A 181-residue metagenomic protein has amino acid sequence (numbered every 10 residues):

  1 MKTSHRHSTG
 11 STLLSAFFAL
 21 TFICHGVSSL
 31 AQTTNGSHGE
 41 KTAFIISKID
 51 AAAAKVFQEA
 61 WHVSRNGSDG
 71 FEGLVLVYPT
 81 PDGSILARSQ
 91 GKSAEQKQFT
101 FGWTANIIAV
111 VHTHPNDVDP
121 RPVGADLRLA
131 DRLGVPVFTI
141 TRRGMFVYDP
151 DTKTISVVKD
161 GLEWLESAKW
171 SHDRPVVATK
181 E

Functional and structural regions predicted by a protein language model:
K2-A16: Bacterial N-terminal signal peptides that target proteins for export
L14-H25: Bacterial N-terminal signal peptides
V27-L30: Sec/Tat signal peptide C-region and signal peptidase I cleavage site
Q32-G36, E40-S47, Q96-A109, T113-E181: Active-site-proximal loop/helix of nucleotide/amide-processing enzymes and allied scaffolds
S47-S68: Beta-lactamase-like hydrolase cores
F57-H62, E72-Y78, I108-D117: Mature secreted bioactive peptide module from preproproteins
E72-P79, F138-T139, F146: Short beta-strand scaffold segments in enzyme catalytic cores
G83-Q90: Amphipathic coiled-coil signal-relay and dimerization helices
